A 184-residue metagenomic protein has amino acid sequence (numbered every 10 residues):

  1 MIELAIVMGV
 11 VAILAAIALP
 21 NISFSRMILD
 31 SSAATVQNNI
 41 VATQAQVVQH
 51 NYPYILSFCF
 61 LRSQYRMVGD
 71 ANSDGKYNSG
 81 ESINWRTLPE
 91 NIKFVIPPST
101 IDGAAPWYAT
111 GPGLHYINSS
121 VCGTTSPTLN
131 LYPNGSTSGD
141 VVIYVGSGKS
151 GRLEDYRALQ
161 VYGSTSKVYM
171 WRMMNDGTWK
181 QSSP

Functional and structural regions predicted by a protein language model:
M1-G9: N-terminal signal-anchor/signal peptide hydrophobic helix marking the start of the first transmembrane segment
A5, I13-A34, A45, P53 (+1 more regions): N-terminal helix-rich module
V36-N39: Short beta-to-alpha transition helix within the HATPase_c
